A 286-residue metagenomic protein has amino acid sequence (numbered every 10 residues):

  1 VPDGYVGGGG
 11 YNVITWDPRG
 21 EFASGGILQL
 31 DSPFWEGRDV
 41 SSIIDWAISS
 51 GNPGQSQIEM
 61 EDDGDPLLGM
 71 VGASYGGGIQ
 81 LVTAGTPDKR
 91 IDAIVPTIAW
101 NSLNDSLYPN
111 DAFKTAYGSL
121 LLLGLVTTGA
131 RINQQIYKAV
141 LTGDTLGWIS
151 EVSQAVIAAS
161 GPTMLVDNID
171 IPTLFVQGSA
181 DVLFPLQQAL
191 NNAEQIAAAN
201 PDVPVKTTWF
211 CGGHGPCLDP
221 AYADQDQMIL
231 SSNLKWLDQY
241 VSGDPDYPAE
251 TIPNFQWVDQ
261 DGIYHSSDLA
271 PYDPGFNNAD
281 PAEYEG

Functional and structural regions predicted by a protein language model:
V1-G8, A23-G25, G37, S49 (+6 more regions): Accessory cap/linker subdomain of secreted extracellular hydrolases
V1-I14, A193-Q195: Short amphipathic alpha-helix adjacent to the substrate-entry channel of hydrolases
N12, L67-G69, A93, P172 (+1 more regions): Proline-centered loop/turn at the N-terminus of a beta-strand
D17-E21, C211-G213: Short beta-to-alpha linker loops that shape the active-site pocket of alpha/beta-hydrolase fold enzymes
F22-S42, G51, P220-I229: Catalytic nucleophile-loop/oxyanion-hole region of alpha/beta-hydrolase and closely related hydrolase-like folds
I169, F175-Q177, D181: Short beta-strand/loop motif that positions the catalytic acidic residue of the alpha/beta-hydrolase fold
V182-A189: Conserved alpha/beta-hydrolase "acid-adjacent" motif
A197-G286: Alpha/beta-hydrolase-fold serine-hydrolase catalytic core, especially in secreted/extracellular enzymes
